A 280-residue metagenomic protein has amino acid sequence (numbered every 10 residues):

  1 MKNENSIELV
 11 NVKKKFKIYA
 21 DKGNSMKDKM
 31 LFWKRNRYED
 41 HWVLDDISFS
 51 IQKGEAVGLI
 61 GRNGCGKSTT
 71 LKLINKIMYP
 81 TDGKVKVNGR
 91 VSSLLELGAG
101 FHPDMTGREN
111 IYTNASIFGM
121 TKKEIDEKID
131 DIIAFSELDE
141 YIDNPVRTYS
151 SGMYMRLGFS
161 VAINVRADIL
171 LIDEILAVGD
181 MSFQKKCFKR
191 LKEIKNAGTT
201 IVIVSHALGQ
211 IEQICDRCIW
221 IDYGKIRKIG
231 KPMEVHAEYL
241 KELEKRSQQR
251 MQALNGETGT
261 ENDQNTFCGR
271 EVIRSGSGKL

Functional and structural regions predicted by a protein language model:
K27-L31, Y112, S116, E124-Y141: Conserved ABC ATPase "signature" region
I60-R62: The feature captures the beta-strand-to-loop junction immediately N-terminal to the Walker
N75: Helix-to-loop junction immediately C-terminal to a conserved catalytic motif
S205-H206: H-loop/switch region of ABC-family ATPase nucleotide-binding domains
I214-W220, R227-L280: Localized sequence-composition bias
